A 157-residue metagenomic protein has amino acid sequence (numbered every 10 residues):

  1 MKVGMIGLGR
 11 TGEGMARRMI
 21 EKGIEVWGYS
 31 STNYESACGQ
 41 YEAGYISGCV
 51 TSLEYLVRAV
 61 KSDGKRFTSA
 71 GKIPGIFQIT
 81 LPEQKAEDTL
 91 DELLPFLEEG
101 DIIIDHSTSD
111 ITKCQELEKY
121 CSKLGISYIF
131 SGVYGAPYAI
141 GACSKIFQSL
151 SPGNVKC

Functional and structural regions predicted by a protein language model:
M1-S62, R66-G75, P137: NAD(P)+-binding Rossmann beta1-loop-alpha1 motif at the extreme N-terminus of oxidoreductases
V3-M5, A86-D91, S109-C157: Rossmann-fold dinucleotide-binding core
K61, L81-P82, S151: Helix-capping/helix-break motifs at membrane-protein junctions, especially on the cytosolic side just before or after
I76-D88: Active-site beta->alpha loop and helix N-cap motifs at the rims of alpha/beta catalytic domains
L97, H106-S107: Glycine/small-residue-rich loop that forms an oxyanion/phosphate-binding "nest" at active or ligand-binding sites
